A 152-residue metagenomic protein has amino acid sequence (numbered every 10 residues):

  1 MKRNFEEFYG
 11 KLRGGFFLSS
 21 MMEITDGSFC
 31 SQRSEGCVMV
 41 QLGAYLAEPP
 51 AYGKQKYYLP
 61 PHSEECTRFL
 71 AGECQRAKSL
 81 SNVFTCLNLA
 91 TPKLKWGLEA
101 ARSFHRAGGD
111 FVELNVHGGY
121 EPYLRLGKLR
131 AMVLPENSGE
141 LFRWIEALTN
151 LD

Functional and structural regions predicted by a protein language model:
M1-L98: N-terminal capping/small domains of soluble enzymes
F29-E48, L94-D152: Alpha/beta enzyme core
